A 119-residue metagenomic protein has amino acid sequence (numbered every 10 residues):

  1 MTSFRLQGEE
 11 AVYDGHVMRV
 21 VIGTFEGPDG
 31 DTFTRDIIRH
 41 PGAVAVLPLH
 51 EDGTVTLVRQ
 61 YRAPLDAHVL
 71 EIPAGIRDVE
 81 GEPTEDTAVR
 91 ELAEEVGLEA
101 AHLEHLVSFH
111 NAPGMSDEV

Functional and structural regions predicted by a protein language model:
M1-E10: A short, amphipathic edge element
E9, V58-Q60, S108: Residue-level detector of high-confidence beta-strand sites
E9-A45, E51: Acidic, metal-coordinating catalytic segment for phosphate/diphosphate chemistry, firing primarily on the Nudix
M18, P28-G30, P83-V96: Short, charged N-terminal helix-start/capping segments
R19, P41-G42, R62-P64, E71 (+2 more regions): Active-site segment of metal-dependent pyrophosphate-handling enzymes, primarily the Nudix hydrolase catalytic core
I38-R90: Conserved Nudix-box catalytic region and its N-terminal flanking loop in Nudix hydrolases and closely related
